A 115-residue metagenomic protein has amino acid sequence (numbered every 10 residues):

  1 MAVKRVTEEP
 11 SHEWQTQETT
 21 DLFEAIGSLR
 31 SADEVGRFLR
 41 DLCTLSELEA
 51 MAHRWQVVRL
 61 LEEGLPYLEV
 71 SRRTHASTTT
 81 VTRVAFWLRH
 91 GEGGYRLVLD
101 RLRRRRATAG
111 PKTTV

Functional and structural regions predicted by a protein language model:
M1-L29: General nucleic-acid-binding
A2-K4, R73, K112-V115: HhH-family (HhH-GPD) DNA N-glycosylase catalytic core used in base-excision repair
F23, S77-L102: C-terminal structural segments of small proteins and small subunits
E34-R54: Short, Lys/Arg-enriched anionic-surface-contact patches
M51-L65: Short, amphipathic alpha-helical "recognition" segments used to contact nucleic acids or chromatin
G64-E69, E92-G93: Short helix-capping/linker segments at secondary-structure and domain boundaries
E69-T74, V81: Short alpha-helical "recognition helix" segments of helix-turn-helix
V98-V115: Intrinsically disordered, low-complexity basic tails/linkers immediately adjacent to helix-turn-helix/homeobox/MYB/SANT
